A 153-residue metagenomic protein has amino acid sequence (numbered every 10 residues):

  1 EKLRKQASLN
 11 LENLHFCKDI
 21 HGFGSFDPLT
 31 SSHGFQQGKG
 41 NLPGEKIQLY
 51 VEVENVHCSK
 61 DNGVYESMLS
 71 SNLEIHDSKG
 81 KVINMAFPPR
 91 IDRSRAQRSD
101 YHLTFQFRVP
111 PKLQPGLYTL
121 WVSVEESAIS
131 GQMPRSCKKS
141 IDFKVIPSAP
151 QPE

Functional and structural regions predicted by a protein language model:
E1-E153: Intrinsically disordered, low-complexity terminal regions enriched in Ser/Thr/Pro/Gly and charged residues
